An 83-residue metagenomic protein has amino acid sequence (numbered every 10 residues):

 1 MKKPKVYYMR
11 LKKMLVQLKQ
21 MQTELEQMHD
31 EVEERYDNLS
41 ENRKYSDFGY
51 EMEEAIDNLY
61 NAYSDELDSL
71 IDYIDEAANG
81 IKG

Functional and structural regions predicted by a protein language model:
M1-G83: Long, low-complexity or tandemly repetitive, helically biased scaffold regions used for multimeric assembly/adhesion
